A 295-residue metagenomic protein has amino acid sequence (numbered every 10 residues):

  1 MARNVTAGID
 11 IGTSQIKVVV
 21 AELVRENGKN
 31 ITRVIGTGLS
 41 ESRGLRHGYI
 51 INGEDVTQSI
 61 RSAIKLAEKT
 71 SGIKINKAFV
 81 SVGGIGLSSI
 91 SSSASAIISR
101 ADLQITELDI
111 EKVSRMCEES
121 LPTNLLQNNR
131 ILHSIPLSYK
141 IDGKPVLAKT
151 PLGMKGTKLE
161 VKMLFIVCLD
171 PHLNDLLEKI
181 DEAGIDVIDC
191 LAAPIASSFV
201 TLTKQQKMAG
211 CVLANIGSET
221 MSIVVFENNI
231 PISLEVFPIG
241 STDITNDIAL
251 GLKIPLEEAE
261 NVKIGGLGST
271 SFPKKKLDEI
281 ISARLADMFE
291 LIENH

Functional and structural regions predicted by a protein language model:
M1-Q15, V19-A78, V82-V212, I230-I232 (+3 more regions): Nucleotide/phosphate-binding catalytic cleft detector across ATP-hydrolyzing and phosphate-transferring enzymes
G12, V24, D142, L164-F165 (+2 more regions): Gly/charged contiguous loops adjacent to phosphate- or pyrophosphate-bearing nucleotide/cofactor binding elements
Q104, F237-L250: Gly/Ser/Thr-rich active-site loops/lids in small-molecule metabolic enzymes that frequently grip phosphoryl groups
S222-V224: A structural feature that tracks compact, well-ordered secondary-structure segments with a strong bias toward
E227: A cytosolic small-molecule/anion-sensing beta-strand core signal
S233-F237, L267: A short, ordered amphipathic alpha-helix with a cationic face
